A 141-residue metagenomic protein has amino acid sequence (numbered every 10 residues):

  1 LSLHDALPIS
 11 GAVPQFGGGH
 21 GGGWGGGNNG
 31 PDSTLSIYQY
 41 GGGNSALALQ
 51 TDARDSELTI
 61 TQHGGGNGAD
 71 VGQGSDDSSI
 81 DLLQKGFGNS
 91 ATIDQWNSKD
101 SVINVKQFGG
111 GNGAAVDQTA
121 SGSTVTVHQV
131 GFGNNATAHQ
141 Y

Functional and structural regions predicted by a protein language model:
L1-L7: Short, small-residue-biased leader/transition segments that mark boundaries at the very start of proteins
P8-G11, D32-S33, Y40-A46, T51-L58 (+7 more regions): Extracellular beta-strand scaffolds
P14-N29: Glycine- and aromatic-enriched low-complexity segments, predominantly in secreted/extracellular proteins and matrices
H139-Y141: Short, solvent-exposed mixed-charge patches
